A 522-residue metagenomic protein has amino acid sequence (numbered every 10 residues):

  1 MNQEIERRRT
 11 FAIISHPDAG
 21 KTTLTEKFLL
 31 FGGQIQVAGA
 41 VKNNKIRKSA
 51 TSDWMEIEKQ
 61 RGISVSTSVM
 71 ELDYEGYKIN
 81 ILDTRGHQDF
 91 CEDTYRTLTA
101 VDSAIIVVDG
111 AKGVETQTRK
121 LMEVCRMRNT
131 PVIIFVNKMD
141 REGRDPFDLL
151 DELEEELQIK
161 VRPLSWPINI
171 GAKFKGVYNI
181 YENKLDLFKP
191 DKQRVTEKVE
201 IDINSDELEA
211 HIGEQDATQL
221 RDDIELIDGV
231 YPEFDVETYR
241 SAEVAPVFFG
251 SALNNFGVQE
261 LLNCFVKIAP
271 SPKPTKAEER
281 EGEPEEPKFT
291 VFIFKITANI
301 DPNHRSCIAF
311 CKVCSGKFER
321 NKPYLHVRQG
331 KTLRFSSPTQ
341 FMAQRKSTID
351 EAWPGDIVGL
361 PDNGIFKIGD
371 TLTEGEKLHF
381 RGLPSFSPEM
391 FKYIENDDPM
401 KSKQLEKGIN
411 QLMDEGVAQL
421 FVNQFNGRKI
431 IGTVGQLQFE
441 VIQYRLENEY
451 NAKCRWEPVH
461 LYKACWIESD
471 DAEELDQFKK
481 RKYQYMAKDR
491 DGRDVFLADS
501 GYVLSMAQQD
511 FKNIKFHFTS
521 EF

Functional and structural regions predicted by a protein language model:
M1-F522: Structural and coupling elements of P-loop NTPases
